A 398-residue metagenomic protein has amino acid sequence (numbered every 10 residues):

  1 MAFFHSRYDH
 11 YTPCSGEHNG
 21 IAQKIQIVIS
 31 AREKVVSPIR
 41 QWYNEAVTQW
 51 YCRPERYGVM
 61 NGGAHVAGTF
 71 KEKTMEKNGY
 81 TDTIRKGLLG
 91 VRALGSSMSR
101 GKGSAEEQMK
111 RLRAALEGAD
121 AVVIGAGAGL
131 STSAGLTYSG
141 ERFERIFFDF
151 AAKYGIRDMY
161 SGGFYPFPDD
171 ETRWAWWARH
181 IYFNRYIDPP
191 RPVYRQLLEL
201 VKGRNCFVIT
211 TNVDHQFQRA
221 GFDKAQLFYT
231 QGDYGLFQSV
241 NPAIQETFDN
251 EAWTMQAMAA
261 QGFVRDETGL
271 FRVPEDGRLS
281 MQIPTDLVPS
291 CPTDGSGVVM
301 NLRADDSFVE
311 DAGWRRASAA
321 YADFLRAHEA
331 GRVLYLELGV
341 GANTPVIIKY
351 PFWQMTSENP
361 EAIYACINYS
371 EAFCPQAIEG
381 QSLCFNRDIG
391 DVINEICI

Functional and structural regions predicted by a protein language model:
A2, T12-P13, A22, A31 (+3 more regions): Ala/Thr-enriched low-complexity intrinsically disordered regions
H5-R7: Polybasic, low-complexity intrinsically disordered segments
H10-Y11, H18-I21, E33, Y43 (+2 more regions): Short terminal hydrophobic/aromatic SLiMs and anchors at protein ends
P38-N44, Q49: N-terminal targeting/docking segments
W50-I398: Conserved catalytic alpha/beta core of Sir2/sirtuin-type deacylases, generalized to analogous enzyme cores that bind
